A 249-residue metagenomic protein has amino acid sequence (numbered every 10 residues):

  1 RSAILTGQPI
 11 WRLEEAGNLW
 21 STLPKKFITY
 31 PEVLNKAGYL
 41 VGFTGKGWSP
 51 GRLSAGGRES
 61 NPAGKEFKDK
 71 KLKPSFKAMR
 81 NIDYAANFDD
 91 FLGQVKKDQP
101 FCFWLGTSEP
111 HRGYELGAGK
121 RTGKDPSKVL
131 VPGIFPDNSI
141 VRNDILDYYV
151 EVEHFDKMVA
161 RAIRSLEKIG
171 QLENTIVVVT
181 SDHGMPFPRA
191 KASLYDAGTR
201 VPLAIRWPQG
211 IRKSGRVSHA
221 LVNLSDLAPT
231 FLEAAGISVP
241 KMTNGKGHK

Functional and structural regions predicted by a protein language model:
R1-K249: Formylglycine-dependent sulfatase
